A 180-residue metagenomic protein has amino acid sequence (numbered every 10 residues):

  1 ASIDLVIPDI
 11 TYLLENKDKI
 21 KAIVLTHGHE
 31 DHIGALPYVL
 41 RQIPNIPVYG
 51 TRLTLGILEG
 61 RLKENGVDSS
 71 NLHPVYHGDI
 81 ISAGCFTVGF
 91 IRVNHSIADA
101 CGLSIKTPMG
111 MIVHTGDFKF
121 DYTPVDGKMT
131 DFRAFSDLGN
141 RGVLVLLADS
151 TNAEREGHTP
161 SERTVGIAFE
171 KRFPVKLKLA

Functional and structural regions predicted by a protein language model:
A1-V24, H29-A180: His/Asp/Glu-rich metal-coordinating catalytic cores of metallo-dependent phosphodiesterases/hydrolases acting on
